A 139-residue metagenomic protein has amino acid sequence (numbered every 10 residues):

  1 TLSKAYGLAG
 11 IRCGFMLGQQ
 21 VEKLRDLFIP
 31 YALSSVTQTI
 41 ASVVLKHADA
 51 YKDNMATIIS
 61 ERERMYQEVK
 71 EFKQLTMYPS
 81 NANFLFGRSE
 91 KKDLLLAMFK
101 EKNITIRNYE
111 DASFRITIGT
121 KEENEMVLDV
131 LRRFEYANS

Functional and structural regions predicted by a protein language model:
T1-E71, T76-M77: PLP-dependent aminotransferase class I/II
K4-Y6, F86, R115: A short acidic, often aromatic-flanked loop/helix-cap motif at beta-alpha or helix-coil junctions that lines enzyme
G10, N81, E110-S113: Short acidic/glycine-enriched loop/turn segments that link adjacent beta-strands
A32-S34, N83, N124: Asparagine-centered polar/low-complexity signal
I59-E63, Q67-K102, I118-T120: Conserved PLP-binding catalytic core of the aspartate aminotransferase-like
A97-K102, R107, D111-S139: PLP-dependent enzyme catalytic core of the Aspartate aminotransferase-like
